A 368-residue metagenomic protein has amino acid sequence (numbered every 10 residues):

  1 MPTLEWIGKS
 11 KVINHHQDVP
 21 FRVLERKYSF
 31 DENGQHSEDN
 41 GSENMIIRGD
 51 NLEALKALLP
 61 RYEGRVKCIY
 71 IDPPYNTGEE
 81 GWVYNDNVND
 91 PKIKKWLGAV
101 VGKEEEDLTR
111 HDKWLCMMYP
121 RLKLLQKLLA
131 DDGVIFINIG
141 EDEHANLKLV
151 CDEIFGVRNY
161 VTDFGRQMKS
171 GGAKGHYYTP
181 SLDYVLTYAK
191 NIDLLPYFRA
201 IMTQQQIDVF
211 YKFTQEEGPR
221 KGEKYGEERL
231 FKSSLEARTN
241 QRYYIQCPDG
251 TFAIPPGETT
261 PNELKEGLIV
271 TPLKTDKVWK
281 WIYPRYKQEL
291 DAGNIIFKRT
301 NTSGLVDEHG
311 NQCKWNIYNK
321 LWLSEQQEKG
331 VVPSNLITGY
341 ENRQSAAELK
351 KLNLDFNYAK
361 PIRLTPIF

Functional and structural regions predicted by a protein language model:
M1-Y70, Y75-P120, W281, T300: DnaQ-like (DEDDh/DEDDy) 3′-5′ exonuclease domain used for proofreading and 3′-end trimming on nucleic acids
H36-A57, E341-F368: Glycine-rich adenosyl-nucleotide cofactor-binding module
I46, V134-N138: Short catalytic-loop micro-motif centered on adjacent basic/acidic residues
A54-R61, R65-I69, P73, R121-L124 (+6 more regions): Generic, well-ordered alpha-helical scaffold segments in large soluble proteins
L58, G78-V88, L147-L149, D163 (+3 more regions): Short, solvent-exposed loop/turn and secondary-structure capping segments
E63-V134, D142, L182, R199-L235 (+4 more regions): SAM-dependent methyltransferase catalytic-core segment centered on the flexible catalytic loop and adjoining short
M118, D131-D132, E141-Q206: Signature of N6-adenine DNA methyltransferases within the class I
I192-K350, I362, P366: Active-site-adjacent helix-turn-beta-strand microarchitecture at beta-sheet edges that either contains or buttresses
